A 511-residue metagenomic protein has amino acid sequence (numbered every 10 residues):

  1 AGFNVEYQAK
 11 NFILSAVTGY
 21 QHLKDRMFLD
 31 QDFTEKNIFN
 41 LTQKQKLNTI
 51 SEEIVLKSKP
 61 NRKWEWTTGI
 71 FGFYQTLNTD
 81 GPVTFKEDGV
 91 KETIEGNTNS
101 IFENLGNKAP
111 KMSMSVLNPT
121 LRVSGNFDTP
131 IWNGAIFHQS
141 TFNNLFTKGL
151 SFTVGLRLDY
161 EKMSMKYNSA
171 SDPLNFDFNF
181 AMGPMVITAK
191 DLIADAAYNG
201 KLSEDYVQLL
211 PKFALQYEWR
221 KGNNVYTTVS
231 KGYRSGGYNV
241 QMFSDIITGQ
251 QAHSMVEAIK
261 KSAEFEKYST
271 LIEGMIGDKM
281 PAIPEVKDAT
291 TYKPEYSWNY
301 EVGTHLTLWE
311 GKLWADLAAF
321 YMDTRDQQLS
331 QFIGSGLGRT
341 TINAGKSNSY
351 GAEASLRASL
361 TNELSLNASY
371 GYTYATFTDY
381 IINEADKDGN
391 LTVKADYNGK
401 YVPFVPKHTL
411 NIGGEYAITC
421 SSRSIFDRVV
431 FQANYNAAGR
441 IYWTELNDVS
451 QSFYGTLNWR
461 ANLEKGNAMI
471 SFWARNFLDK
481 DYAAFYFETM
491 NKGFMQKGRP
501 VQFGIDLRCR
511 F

Functional and structural regions predicted by a protein language model:
A1-T67, F73-Q75: Outer-membrane beta-barrel domain signature, strongest for Gram-negative TonB-dependent receptors and also present
F3-Y7, E52-S58, I136-F142, F213-Y217 (+8 more regions): Residues on the lipid-exposed face of transmembrane beta-strands in outer-membrane beta-barrel proteins
N4-A9, I13-L29, N224-Y226, Q251-N343 (+3 more regions): Membrane-embedded beta-barrel scaffold of Gram-negative outer-membrane proteins
Q8-N11, I50, S58-R62, F142-F146 (+12 more regions): Outer-membrane beta-barrel strand-turn architecture
T18-Y20, T68-Y74, V154-Y160, T227-K231 (+5 more regions): Transmembrane beta-barrel strands of outer-membrane/channel proteins
D32-F39, P82-S124, S164-S203, Q241-D288 (+3 more regions): Solvent-exposed loop segments that connect transmembrane elements
K57, K63, T67, F73 (+4 more regions): Gram-negative outer-membrane beta-barrel transporters
L77, Y233, N436-T444, N462-F511: C-terminal beta-signal and adjacent terminal beta-strands/loops of Gram-negative outer-membrane beta-barrel proteins
